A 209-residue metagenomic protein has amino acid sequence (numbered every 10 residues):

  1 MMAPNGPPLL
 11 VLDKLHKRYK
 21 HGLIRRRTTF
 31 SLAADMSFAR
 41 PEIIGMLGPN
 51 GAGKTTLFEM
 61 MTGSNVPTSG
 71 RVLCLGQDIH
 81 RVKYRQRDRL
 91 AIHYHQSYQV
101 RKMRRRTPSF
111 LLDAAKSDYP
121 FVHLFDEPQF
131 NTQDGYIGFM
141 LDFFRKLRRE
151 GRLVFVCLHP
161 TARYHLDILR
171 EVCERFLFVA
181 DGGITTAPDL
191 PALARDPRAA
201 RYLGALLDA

Functional and structural regions predicted by a protein language model:
M2-S37: A short, flexible loop at the N-terminus of ABC-type nucleotide-binding domains that lies
R26, D78-I92, K102-R104, P108 (+2 more regions): ABC ATPase NBD coupling module
L47-P49: The feature captures the beta-strand-to-loop junction immediately N-terminal to the Walker
T62: Helix-to-loop junction immediately C-terminal to a conserved catalytic motif
G70-D78: Conserved ABC transporter NBD signature motif
F143-Y164: Conserved catalytic loops of ABC-family nucleotide-binding domains
L166-D189: H-loop (His-switch) and adjacent beta-strand-loop-beta switch element of ABC-type ATPase nucleotide-binding domains
D181-L207: Conserved beta-strand-loop-alpha-helix hinge in the C-terminal portion of ABC ATPase nucleotide-binding domains
